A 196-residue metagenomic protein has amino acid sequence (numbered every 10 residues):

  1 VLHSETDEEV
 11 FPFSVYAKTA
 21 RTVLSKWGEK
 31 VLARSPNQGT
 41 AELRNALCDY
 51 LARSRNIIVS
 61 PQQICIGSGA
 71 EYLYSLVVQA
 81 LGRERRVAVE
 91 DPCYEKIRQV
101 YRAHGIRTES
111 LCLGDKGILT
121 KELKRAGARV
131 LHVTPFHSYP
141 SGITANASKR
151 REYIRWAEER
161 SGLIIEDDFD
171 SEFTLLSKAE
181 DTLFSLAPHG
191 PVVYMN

Functional and structural regions predicted by a protein language model:
V1-R21: N-terminal basic, amphipathic alpha-helical segments
L2, F184, N196: Residue-level detector of conserved, well-ordered beta-strand and adjacent loop positions that form binding/recognition
A20-S161, I165, S171-F173, K178-V193: Conserved core of the PLP fold type I
